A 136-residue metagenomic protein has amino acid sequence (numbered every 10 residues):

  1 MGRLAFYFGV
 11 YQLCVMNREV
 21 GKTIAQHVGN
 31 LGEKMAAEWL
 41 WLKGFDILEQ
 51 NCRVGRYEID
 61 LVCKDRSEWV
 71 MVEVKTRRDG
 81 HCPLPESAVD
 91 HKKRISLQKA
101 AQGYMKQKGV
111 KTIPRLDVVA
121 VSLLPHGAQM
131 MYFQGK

Functional and structural regions predicted by a protein language model:
G2-Q50: Acidic-basic catalytic patches of nuclease active cores, encompassing PD-(D/E)XK and other metal-cofactor nuclease
L4, Q107-K136: Domain-level recognition of nuclease-like catalytic cores that cleave nucleotide substrates
C52-V54, S67, T76, A120: Short, glycine/acidic-enriched loop or turn micro-motifs at the edges of active sites
V54-Y57, G127: Short acidic/glycine-enriched loop/turn segments that link adjacent beta-strands
I59-G80, H91, L97: Conserved catalytic cores of phosphodiester-cleaving nucleases, focusing on short active-site segments
K64, E86, Q102, T112 (+1 more regions): Positively charged, solvent-exposed patches that mediate nucleic-acid binding
G80-P85, G127: A short acidic, helix-capping loop that chelates divalent metal ions and anchors anionic groups
A88-Q107: Short, charged, amphipathic alpha-helix that recurs within catalytic cores of restriction-modification and other
